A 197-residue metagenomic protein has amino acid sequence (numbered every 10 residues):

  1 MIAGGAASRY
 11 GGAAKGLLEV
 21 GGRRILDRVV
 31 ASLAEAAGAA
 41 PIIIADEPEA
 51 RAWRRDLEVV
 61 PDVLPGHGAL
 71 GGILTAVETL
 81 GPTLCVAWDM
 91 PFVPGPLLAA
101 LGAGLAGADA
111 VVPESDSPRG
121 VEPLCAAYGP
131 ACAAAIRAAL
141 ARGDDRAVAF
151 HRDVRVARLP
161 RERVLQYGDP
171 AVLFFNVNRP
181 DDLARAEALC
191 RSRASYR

Functional and structural regions predicted by a protein language model:
M1-D144, R152-L173, A188-R191, Y196: Nucleotide and nucleotide-moiety/phosphate-recognizing core
F175-V177: Conserved anion/nucleotide-ligand pocket segment
P180-L183: Acidic, Mg2+-coordinating catalytic module of metal-dependent nucleases/exonucleases that use a two-metal-ion mechanism
